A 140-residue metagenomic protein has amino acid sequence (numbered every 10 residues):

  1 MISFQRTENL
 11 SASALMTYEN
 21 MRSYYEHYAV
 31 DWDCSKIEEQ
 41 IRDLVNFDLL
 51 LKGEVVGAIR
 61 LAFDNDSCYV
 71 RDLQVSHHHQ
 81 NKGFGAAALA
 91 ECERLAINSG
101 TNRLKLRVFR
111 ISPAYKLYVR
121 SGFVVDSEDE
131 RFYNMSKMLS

Functional and structural regions predicted by a protein language model:
M1-L15: A short beta-loop-alpha structural element at the N-terminal edge of CoA-dependent acyl/N-acetyltransferase catalytic
A12, V56, N65, S112-P113: Short alpha-helical
A14-L44: Conserved GNAT-fold acetyl-CoA-binding loop/helix
E38-E39, D64, G100-Y115, V119-S140: C-terminal "cap" of GNAT-fold acetyltransferases
D48, E54-A62, Y69-Q74: Conserved beta-strand in the GNAT
V75, N81-R94, V119-R120: Conserved acetyl-CoA-binding loop-helix of GNAT-fold acetyltransferases
